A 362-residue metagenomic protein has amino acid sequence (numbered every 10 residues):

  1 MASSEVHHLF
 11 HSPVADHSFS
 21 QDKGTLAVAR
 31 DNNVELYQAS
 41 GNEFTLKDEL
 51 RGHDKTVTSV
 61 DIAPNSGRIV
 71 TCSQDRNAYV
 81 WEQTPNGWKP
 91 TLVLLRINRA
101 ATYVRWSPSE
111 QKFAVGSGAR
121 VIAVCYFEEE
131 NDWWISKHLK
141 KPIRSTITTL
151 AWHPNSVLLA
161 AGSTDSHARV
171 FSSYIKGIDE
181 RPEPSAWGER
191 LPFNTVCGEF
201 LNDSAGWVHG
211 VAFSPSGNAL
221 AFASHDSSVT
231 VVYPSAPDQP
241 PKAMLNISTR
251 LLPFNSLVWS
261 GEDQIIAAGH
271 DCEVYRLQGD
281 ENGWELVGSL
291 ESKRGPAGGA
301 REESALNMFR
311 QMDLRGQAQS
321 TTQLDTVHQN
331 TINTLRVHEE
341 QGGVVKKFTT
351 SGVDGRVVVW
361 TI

Functional and structural regions predicted by a protein language model:
M1-S4, V34-K47, N77-N98, S109-K112 (+7 more regions): Per-blade loop-tip surfaces of WD-repeat and WD-like beta-propellers in eukaryotic adaptors/scaffolds
M1-Y79, N86, Q111: Eukaryote-specific detector of the first structured module of a protein
H11-F19, K55-I62, N98-W106, R144-W152 (+3 more regions): Canonical WD40 repeat/beta-propeller blade segments in eukaryotic WD-repeat proteins
K23-A27, S66-V70, V80, E110-A114 (+4 more regions): Structural hallmark of WD40 beta-propellers
V28-D31, C72-D75, G116-A119, G162-D165 (+3 more regions): Conserved strand-to-loop turn within each blade of WD40 beta-propeller repeats
N155-G177, A205-V208, P215: Beta-propeller domains
I178-E199, K242-I362: Terminal intrinsically disordered, low-complexity extensions flanking WD-repeat/beta-propeller proteins
